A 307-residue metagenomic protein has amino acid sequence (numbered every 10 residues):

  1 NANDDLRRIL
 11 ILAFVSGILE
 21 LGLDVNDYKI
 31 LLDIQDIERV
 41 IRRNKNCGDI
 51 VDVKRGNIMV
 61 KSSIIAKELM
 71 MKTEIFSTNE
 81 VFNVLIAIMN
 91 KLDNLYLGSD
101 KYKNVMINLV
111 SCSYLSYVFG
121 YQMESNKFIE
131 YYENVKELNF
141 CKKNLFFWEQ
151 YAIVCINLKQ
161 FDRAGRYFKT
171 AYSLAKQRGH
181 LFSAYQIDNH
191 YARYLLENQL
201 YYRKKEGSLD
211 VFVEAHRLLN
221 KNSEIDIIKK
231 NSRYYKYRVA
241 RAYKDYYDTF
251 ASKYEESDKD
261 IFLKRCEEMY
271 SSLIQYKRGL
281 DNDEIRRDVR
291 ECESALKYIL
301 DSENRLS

Functional and structural regions predicted by a protein language model:
N1-L21: Amphipathic alpha-helical "lid/sensor" segments that cap RecA-like P-loop NTPase cores
S16-R163, Y167-L174, R178, Y185-Q186: C-terminal leucine-rich, beta-strand-based interaction scaffolds used for sensing/assembly
L85-I88, M123-L138, D162-L174, R203-D226 (+2 more regions): Alpha-helical repeat scaffolds
L109-V118, Q150-Y151, Y191, N198 (+1 more regions): Structural register within alpha-helical repeat arrays
C141-K142, F182, K230, Y234: Residue signature of alpha-solenoid helical repeat architecture, marking inter-repeat boundaries and helix-start
F147, Y185-N189, S232-A242, I285: The tetratricopeptide repeat
S272-S307: Terminal, low-structured helical/coil segments at or just beyond the last alpha-helical repeat
